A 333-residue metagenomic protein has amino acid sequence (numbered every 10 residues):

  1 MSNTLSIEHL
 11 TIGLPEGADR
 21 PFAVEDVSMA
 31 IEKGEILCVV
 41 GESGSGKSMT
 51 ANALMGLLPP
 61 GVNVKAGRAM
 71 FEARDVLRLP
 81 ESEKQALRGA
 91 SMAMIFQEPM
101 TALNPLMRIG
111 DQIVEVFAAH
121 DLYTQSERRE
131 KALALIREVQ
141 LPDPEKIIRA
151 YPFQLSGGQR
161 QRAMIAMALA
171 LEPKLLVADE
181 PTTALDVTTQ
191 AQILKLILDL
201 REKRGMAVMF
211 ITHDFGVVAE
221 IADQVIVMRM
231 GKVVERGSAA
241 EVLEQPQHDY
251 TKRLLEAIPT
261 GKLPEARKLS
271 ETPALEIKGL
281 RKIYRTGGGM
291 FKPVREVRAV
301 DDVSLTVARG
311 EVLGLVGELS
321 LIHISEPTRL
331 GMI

Functional and structural regions predicted by a protein language model:
M1-L321, S325-R329, I333: ABC transporter nucleotide-binding domains
